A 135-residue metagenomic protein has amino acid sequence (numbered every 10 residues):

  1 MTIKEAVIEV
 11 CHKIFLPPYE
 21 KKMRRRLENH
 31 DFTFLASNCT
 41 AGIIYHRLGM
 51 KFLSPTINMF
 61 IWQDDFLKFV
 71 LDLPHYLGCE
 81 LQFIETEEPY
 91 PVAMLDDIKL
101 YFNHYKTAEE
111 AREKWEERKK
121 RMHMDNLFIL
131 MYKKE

Functional and structural regions predicted by a protein language model:
M1-N29: Membrane-proximal basic amphipathic "stem/tether" segments
M23, H30, A36-M131, E135: Positively charged, amphipathic N-terminal segments that serve as targeting/anchoring signals
